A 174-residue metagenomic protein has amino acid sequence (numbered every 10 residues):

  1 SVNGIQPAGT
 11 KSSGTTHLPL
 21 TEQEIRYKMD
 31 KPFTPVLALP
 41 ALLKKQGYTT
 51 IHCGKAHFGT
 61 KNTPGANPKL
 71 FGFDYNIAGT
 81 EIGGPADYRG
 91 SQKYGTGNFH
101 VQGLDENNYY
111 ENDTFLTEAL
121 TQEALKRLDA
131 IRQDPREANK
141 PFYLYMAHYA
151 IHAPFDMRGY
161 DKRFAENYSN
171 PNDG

Functional and structural regions predicted by a protein language model:
S1-G4: Active-site-adjacent helix/loop patches that line small-molecule binding or acyl-intermediate pockets
Q6-Y48, A56-G159, A165, S169: Formylglycine-dependent
N172-G174: Active-site-proximal segments of metal-dependent phosphoesterases and phosphodiesterases across multiple
